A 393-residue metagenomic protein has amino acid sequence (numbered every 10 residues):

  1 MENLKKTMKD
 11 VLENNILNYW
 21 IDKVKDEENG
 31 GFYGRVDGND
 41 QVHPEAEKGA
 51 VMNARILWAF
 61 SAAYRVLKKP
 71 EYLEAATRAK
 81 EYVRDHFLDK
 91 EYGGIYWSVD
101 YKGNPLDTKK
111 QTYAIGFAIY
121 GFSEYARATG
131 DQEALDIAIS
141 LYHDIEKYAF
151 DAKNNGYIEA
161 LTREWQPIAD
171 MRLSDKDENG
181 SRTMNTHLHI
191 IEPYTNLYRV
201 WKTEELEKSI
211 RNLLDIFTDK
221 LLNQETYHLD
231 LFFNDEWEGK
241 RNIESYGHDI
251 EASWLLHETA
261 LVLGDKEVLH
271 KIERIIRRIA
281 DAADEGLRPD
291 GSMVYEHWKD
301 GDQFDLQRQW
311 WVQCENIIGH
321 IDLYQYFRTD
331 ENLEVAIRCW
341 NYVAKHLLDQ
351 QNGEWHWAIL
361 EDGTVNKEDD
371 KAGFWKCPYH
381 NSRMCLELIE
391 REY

Functional and structural regions predicted by a protein language model:
M1-Y393: Glycan-recognition and catalytic cores of secretory/periplasmic carbohydrate-active enzymes
